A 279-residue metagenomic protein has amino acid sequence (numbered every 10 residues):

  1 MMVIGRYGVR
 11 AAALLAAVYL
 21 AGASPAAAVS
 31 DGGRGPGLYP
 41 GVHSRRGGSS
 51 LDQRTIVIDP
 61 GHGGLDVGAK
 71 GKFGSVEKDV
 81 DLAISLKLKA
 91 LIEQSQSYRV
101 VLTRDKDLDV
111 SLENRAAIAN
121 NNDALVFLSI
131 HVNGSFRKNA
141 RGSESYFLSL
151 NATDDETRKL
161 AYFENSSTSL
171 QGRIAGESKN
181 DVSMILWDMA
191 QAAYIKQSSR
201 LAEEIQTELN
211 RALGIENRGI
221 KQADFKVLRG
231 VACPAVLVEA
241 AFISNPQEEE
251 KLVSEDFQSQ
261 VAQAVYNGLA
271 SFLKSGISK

Functional and structural regions predicted by a protein language model:
M1-K279: Catalytic-site microenvironment of enzymes that process N-acetyl-hexosamine-containing cell-wall polysaccharides
